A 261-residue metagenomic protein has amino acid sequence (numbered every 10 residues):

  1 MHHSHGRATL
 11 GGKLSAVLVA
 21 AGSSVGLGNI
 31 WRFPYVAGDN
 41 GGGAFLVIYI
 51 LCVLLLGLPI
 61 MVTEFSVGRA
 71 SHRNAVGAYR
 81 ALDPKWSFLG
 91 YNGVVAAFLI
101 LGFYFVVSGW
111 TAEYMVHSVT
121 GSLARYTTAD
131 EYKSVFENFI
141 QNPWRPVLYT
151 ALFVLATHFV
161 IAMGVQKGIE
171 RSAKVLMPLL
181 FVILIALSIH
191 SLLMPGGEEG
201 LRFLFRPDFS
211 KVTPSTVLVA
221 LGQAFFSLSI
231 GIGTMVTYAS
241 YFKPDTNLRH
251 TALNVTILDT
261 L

Functional and structural regions predicted by a protein language model:
M1-W31, L58-F65, R69-A81, S87-Y91 (+1 more regions): Membrane-interface "cap" regions at the ends of multi-pass membrane proteins
H2-L14, E170, K174-L261: Membrane-embedded translocation segments of transport machinery
S4-A8, V36-N40, A70-N92, F105-Q166 (+1 more regions): Inter-helical loop and helix-membrane interface segments of multi-pass membrane transporters/permeases
S15-I50, G233-F242, H250-L253, I257-T260: Transmembrane helix-boundary motif of multi-pass solute transporters/channels
G22, Y49-L56, A96-V119, Y149-A162 (+1 more regions): Hydrophobic core segments of alpha-helical transmembrane domains in multi-pass membrane transport and ion-translocation
G22-G28, G68-A70, L101-V107, A224-G231: Short helix-coil transition sites and intra-membrane helix breaks within transmembrane domains of multi-pass
G28, I48, V53-F65, R69 (+3 more regions): Central hydrophobic cores of alpha-helical transmembrane segments in multi-pass inner-membrane proteins across all
G42-Y49, W86-F103, E170-L180, R249-L261: Alpha-helical transmembrane segments and their helix-start/interface "positive-inside/aromatic belt" motifs in integral
